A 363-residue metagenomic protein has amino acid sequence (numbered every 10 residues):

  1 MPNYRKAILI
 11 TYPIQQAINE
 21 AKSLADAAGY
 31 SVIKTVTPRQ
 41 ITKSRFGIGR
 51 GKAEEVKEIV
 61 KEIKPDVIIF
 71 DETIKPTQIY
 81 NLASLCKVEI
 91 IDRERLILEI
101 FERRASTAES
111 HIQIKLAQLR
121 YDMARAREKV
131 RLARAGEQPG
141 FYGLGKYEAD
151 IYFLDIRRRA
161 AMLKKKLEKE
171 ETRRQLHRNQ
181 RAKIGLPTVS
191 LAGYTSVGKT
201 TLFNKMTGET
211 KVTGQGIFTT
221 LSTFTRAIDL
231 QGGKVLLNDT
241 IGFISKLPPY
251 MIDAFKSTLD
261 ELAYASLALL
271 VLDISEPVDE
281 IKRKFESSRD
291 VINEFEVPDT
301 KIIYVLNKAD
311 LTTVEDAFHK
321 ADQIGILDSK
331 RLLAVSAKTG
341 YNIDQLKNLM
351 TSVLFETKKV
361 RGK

Functional and structural regions predicted by a protein language model:
M1-E99: N-terminal accessory targeting/assembly segments
L9-Y12, T35-P38, I69-D71, L270-D273 (+2 more regions): Conserved beta-strand segments of the P-loop GTPase G domain that flank and frequently precede/overlap
P13-Q15, Q40-I41, T73-K75, R95-L98 (+4 more regions): Conserved nucleotide-binding/hydrolysis micro-motifs of P-loop NTPases
E20-L24, K57-E58, I74-S84, K256-R331: Conserved C-terminal guanine-recognition region of P-loop GTPase G domains, centered on the G4
K43-S44, T210, I241-I252, D273-K282: Flexible beta-alpha connector loops of hexameric P-loop NTPases
E89-R103, E109-Q138, D310-K363: Canonical P-loop GTPase G-domain recognition
A133-P249, L262: Conserved G1/Walker A P-loop phosphate-binding module
